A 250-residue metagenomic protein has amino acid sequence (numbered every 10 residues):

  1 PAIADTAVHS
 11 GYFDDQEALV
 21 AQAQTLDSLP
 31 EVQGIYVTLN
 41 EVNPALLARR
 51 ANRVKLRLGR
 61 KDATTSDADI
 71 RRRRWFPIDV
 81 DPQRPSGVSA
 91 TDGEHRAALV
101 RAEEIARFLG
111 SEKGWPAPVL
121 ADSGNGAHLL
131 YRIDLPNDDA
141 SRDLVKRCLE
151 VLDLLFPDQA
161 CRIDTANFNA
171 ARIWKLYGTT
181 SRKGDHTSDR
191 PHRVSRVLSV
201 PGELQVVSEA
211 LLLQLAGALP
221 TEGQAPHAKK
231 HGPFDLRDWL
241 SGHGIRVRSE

Functional and structural regions predicted by a protein language model:
P1-N125, R132-V151, I245-R246: Signature for HUH/AEP ssDNA processing cores
Q16-L26, A98, I105, L152 (+3 more regions): Generic structural signal of hydrophobic/aromatic residues within well-ordered alpha-helices of folded domains
V32-G34, S66, E112, L155 (+6 more regions): Short secondary-structure junctions and interdomain/linker hinges
S89-A90, T187-D189: Short, charged, solvent-exposed linker or helix-capping segments at domain edges/interfaces that act as flexible hinges
G126, L135-D138, T165-N167, R182: Acidic, metal-coordinating catalytic cores used for nucleic-acid/nucleotide bond scission and strand-transfer chemistry
E150-H186, Q205-S208: Flexible helix-coil linker/hinge segments at domain or subdomain boundaries
S188-G232: Long, charge-rich alpha-helical interaction segments
T221-E250: N-terminal structured subdomain of primase-like DNA metabolism proteins
